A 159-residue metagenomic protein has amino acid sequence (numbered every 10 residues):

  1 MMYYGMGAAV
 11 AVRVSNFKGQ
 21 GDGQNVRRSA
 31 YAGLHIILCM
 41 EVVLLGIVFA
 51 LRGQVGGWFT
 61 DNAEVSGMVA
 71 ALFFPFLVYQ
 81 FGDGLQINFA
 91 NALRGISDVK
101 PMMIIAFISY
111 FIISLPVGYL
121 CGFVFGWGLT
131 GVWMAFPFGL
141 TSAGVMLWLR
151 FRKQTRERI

Functional and structural regions predicted by a protein language model:
M1-R52, G84-I105: Small-residue-rich hydrophobic transmembrane alpha-helices
Y3, A63-Q86, I108: Alpha-helical transmembrane segments of multi-pass membrane proteins
N16, G57-W58, A71, G95 (+2 more regions): Transmembrane helix-loop junction
R28-C39, A70-V78, I104, I108 (+2 more regions): Internal alpha-helical transmembrane segments of multi-pass membrane proteins, especially GPCRs
I36-V43, I47, V78, G82 (+2 more regions): Lipid-exposed faces of alpha-helical membrane segments in multi-pass integral membrane proteins
V43-S66, A70: Short membrane-interface helical motifs at transmembrane helix boundaries in multi-pass membrane transporters
L51-R52, S66-G67, Y110-G144, L149 (+2 more regions): Membrane-interface helix-loop junctions in multi-pass transport and translocation proteins
N62, D98-V99, G128: Short loop-to-helix capping motifs
